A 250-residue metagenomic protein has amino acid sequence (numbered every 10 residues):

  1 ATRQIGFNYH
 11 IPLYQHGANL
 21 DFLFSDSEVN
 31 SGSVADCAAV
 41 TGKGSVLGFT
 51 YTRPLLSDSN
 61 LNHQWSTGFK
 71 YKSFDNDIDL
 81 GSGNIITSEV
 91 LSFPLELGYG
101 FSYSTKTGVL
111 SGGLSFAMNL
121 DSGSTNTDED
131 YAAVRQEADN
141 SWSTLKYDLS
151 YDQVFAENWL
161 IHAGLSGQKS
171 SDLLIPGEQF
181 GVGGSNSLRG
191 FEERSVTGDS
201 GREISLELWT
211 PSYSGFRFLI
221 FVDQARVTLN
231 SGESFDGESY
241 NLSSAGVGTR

Functional and structural regions predicted by a protein language model:
A1, I5-F7, L20-E28, G190-R194 (+2 more regions): Transmembrane beta-strand segments that form the barrel wall of outer-membrane beta-barrel proteins
Q4-N8, V34-C37, S231-S234, A245: Short beta-alpha junctions and helix-cap segments that line functional grooves
F7-H10, F180-V182: Short, solvent-exposed amphipathic alpha-helical segments in soluble enzyme and RNA/protein-processing domains
N8-Y9, S104, T210: Short amphipathic alpha-helices and their capping/turn segments at secondary-structure boundaries
P12, G17-Q168: Transmembrane beta-strand segments of outer-membrane beta-barrel domains in Gram-negative and organellar OMPs
A133-R250: C-terminal transmembrane beta-barrel domains of outer membrane proteins
